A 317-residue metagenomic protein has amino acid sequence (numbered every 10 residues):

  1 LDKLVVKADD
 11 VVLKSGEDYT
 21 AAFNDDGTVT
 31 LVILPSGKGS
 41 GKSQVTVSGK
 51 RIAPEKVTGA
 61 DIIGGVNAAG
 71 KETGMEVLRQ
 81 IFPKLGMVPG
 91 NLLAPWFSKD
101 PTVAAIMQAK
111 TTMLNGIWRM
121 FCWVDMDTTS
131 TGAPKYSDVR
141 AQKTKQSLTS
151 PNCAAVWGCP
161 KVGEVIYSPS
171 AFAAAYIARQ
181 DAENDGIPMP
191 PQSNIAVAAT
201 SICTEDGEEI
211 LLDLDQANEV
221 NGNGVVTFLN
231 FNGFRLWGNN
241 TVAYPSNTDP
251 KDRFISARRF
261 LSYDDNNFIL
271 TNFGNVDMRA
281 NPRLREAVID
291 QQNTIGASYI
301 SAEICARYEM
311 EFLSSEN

Functional and structural regions predicted by a protein language model:
L1, G49-M75, Q292: Glycine/proline-rich low-complexity spacer/linker segments in large multi-domain proteins
L1-G41, S48-P54: Extended beta-strand solenoid/passenger and fiber regions
D10, A68-D277, F312-L313: A glycine- and small-residue-enriched flexible loop/hinge signal that marks low-structured segments
K50, F97, A297: Residue-level marker of positions within ordered structural domains that often coincide with functionally constrained
V66, A280-R283: Short, surface-exposed alpha-helical recognition segments that flank or form part of ligand/macromolecule-binding
P282-F312: C-terminal hydrophobic structural anchor segments that stabilize assembly/packing rather than catalytic chemistry
S315-N317: C-terminal edge-of-domain segments
